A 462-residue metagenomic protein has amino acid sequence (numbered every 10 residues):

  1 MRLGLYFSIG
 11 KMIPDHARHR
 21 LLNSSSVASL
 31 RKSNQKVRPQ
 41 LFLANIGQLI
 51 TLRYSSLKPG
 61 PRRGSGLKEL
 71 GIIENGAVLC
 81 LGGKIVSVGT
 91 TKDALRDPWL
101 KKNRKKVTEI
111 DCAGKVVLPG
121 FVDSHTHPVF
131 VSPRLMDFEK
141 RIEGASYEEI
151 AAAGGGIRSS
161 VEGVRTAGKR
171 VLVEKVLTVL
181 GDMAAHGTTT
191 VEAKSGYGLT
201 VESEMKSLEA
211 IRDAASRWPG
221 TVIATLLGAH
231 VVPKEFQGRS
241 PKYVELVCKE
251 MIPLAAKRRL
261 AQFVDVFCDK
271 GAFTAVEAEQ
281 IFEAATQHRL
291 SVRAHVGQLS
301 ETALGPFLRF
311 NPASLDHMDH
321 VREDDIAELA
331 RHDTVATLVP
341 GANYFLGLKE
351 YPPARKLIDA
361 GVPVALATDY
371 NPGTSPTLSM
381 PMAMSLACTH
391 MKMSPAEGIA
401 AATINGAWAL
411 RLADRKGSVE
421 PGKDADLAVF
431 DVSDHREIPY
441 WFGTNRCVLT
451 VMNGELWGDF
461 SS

Functional and structural regions predicted by a protein language model:
A17, L21, A28-R38, L52-V117: Histidine-rich, glycine-flanked metal-binding segment
R38-G47: Conserved N-terminal strand/loop that marks the beginning of ABC ATPase nucleotide-binding domains
F42, K106-D111, A224, T450: Conserved beta-strand scaffold positions in the cores of enzyme catalytic domains, especially in NTP/NDP-utilizing
I46, V78, G83, G114 (+14 more regions): Divalent metal-coordination and catalytic microenvironments
K101-K175: Metal-associated gating/positioning segment near the N- to mid-region
G155-V176, G181, T189-G305: Metal-coordinating catalytic core of metallo-dependent amide/deamination hydrolases
A184, C248, A256-K257, L308 (+2 more regions): Non-catalytic positions within long, well-ordered alpha-helices that form the structural scaffold/packing of enzyme
S291, E301-S418, F430-R436, F442-T444 (+1 more regions): Active-site-adjacent C-terminal substructures of enzyme catalytic domains
